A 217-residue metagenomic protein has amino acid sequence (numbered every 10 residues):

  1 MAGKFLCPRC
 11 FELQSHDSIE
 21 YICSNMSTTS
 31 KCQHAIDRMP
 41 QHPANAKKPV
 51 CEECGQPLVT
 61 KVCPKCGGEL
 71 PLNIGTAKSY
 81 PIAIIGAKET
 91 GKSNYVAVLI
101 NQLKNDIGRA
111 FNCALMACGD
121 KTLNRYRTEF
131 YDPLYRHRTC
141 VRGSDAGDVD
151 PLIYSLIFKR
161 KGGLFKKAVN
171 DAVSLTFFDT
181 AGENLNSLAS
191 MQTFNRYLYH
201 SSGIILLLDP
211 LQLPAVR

Functional and structural regions predicted by a protein language model:
M1-A2, A46, P57-V59, S79: Flanking scaffold residues of small Cys/His-coordinated metal-binding clusters
M1-H34: Extended, charged/polar low-complexity intrinsically disordered regions
C7-C10, C23, C51-C54, C63-C66: Short cysteine-rich clusters marking metal-coordination/redox-active sites
S18, T28-I36, P40-K47, C54-L58 (+4 more regions): Switch- and interface-adjacent substructures of P-loop NTPase systems
P64-I74: Pre-Walker A adenine-sensing motif
I82-I84: Hydrophobic anchor at the beta1->P-loop junction of P-loop NTPases
T90-K92: Conserved glycine(s) of the Walker
